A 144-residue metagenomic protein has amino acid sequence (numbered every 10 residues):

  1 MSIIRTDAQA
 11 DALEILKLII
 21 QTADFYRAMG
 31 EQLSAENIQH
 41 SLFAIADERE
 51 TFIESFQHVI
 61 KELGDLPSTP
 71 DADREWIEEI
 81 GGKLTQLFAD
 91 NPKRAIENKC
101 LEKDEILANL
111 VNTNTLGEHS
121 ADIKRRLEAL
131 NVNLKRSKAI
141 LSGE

Functional and structural regions predicted by a protein language model:
S2-L33, K93-E118: Alpha-helical bundle segments that constitute or directly flank the non-heme di-iron/ferroxidase center
D7-I15, S34-S55, K93-I96, A121-R136: Alpha-helical scaffold segments that form or flank carboxylate-/histidine-based iron centers
A8, E14, Q21, A28 (+5 more regions): Long, non-catalytic architectural segments outside compact domain cores
I20-A23, R27, E50-Q57, A108 (+3 more regions): Structural signal for well-ordered, non-membrane alpha-helices
S34, Q57-I60, G64, P92 (+3 more regions): Long, hydrophobic, amphipathic alpha-helical segments used as structural scaffolds
H40-E75, S137-E144: Conserved alpha-helical segments that form or flank metal/cofactor-binding pockets of metalloenzymes
H58-N98, E102, I106: Carboxylate-rich helix-loop segments that flank metal/cofactor sites and access channels in metalloenzymes
I96, K103-E144: Preference for long, well-ordered alpha-helical segments
